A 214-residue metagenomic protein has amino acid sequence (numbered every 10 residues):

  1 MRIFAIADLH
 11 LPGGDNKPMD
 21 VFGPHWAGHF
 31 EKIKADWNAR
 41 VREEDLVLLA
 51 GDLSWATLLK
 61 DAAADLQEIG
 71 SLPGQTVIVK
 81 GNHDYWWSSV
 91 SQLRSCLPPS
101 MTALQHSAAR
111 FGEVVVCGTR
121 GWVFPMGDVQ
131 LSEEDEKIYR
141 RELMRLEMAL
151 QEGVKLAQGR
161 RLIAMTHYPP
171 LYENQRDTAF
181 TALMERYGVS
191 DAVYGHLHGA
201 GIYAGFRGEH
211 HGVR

Functional and structural regions predicted by a protein language model:
R2, D15-F111, R176-V189, H211: Core catalytic region of metal-dependent phosphoesterases/phosphodiesterases, especially metallo-beta-lactamase-like
R2-D8: Short, hydrophobic/glycine-enriched beta-strand segments
D8, G51-D52, G81-N82, H167 (+1 more regions): Active-site glycine-centered loops adjacent to acidic/histidine catalytic or metal-binding residues that shape
L9-P12, W87-A179, L183: Conserved catalytic scaffold of divalent metal-dependent phosphoesterases
L46, Q75-V77, V116, R161-M165 (+1 more regions): Structural preference for beta-strand elements that scaffold enzyme active sites
A56-T57, L171-N174, G201: Short, solvent-exposed loop/turn segments at secondary-structure junctions
S190-G205: Short, flexible loop segments at boundaries between secondary-structure elements
A204-R214: Short acidic, glycine/proline-enriched helix-loop-strand junctions
